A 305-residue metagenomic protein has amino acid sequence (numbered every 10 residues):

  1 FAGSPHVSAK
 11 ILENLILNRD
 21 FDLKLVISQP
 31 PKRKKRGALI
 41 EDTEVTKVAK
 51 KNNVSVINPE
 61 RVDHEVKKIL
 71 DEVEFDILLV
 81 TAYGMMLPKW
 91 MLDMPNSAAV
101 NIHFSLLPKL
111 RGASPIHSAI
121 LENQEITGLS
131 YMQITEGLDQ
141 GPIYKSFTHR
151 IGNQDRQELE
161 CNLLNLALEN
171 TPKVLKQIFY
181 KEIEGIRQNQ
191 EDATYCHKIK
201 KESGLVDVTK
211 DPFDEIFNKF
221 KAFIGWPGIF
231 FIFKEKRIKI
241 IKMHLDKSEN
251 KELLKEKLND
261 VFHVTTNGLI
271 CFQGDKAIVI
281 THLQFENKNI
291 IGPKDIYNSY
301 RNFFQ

Functional and structural regions predicted by a protein language model:
F1-G37: N-terminal Rossmann-like dinucleotide-binding module
G3, V26, A49, L78 (+6 more regions): A residue-level signal for conserved active-site and pocket-lining positions in enzyme catalytic cores
E13, F21, I77-Y195, E202-S203: Donor/substrate-binding cores of folate-linked one-carbon enzymes
P30-K50: N-terminal beta-loop-helix "entrance" segment that forms/cooperates in small-molecule cofactor or anionic ligand
S55-V66: Glycine-rich, highly charged phosphate/nucleotide-binding loops
H64-E74: Short amphipathic alpha-helix with an adjacent loop that forms part of the alpha/beta core around
Q177-I232: Active-site-lining helix/loop region of Rossmann-like oxidoreductase modules
T209-Q305: An anion-binding loop in the catalytic cleft
